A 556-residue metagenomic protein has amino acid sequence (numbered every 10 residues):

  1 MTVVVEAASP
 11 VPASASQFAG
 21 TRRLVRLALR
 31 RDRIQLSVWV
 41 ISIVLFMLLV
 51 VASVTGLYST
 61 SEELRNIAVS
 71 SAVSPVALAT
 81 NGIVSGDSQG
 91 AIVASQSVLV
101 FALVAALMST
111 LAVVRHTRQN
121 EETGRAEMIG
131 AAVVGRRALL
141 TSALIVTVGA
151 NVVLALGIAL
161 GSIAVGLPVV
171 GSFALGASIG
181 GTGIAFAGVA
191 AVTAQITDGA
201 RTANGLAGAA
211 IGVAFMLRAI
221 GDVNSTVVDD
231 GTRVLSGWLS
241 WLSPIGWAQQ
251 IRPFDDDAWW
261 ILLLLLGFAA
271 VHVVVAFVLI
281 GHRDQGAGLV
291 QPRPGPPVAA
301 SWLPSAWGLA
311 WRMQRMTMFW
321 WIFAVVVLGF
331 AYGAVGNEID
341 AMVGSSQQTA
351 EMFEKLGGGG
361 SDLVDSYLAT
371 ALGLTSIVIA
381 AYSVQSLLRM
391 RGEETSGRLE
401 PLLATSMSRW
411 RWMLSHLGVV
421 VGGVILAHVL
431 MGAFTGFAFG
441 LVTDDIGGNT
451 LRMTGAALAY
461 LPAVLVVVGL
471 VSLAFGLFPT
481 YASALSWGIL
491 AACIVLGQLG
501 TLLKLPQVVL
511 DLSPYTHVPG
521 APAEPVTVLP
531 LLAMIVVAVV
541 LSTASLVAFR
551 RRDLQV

Functional and structural regions predicted by a protein language model:
T2-A7, V11-S14, V54-G86, V213-V274 (+3 more regions): Terminal transmembrane helical anchor/hairpin motif
T2-V44, G286-V325: Aromatic- and glycine-rich beta-strand/loop motifs that create alpha-glucan
E6-S9, I145-D198, F215, G418-S472 (+1 more regions): Secretory targeting signals
L45-Y58, A105, V146-G288, G500-K504: Transmembrane-helix bundle segments that line or gate the permeation/cavity pathway in multi-pass membrane proteins
V93-R118, S366-M390: Long, hydrophobic alpha-helical segments
T110-A132, V384-L403: Transmembrane helix boundary and interhelical loop/hinge segments in multi-pass membrane proteins
E127, G286-A306, Q347-E351, R398-S408: Juxtamembrane inter-helical linkers in multi-pass membrane proteins
V134-T147, S408-V421: Membrane-interface alpha-helices at helix entry/exit sites of multi-pass transporters
